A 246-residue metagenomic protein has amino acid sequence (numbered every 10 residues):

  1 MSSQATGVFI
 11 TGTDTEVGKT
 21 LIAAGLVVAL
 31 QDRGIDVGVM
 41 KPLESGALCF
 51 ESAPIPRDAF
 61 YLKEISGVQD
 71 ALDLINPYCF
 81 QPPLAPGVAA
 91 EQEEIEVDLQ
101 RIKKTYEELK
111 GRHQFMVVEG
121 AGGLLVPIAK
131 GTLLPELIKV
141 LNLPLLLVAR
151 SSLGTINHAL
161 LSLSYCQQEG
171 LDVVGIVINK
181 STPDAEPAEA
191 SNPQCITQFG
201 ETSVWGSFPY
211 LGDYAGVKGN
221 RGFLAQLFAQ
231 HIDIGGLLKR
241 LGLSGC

Functional and structural regions predicted by a protein language model:
S2, S164-C246: C-terminal lobe/tail of nucleotide-utilizing enzymes
S2-F9: Extreme N-terminal starter segment of soluble prokaryotic enzymes
G7, L21-E96, Q100, T105-E108: N-terminal phosphate/diphosphate-binding loop that engages ATP/GTP or pyrophosphate donors across diverse enzyme folds
T11-T13: Residues at the beta-strand->loop junction immediately N-terminal to the Walker
V17-G18: Conserved glycine(s) of the Walker
I102, Y106-K130: Switch II (G3) loop of P-loop NTPases
A129-S152: Inter-motif core of Ras-like GTPase G domains
